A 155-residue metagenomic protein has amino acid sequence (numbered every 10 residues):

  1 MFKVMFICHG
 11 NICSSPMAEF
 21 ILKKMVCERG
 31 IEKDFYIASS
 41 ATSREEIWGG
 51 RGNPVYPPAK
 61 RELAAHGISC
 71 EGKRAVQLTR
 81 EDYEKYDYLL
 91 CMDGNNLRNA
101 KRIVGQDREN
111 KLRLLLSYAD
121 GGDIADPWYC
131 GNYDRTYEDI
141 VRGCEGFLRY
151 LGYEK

Functional and structural regions predicted by a protein language model:
M1-E84, R149-K155: Conserved active-site segments centered on acidic
S15, M92-D93: Replace "coordinates the UDP/GDP/TDP-sugar" with "coordinates nucleotide-activated sugar donors
D82, Y88, G94-K155: Phosphate-binding/catalytic loops
